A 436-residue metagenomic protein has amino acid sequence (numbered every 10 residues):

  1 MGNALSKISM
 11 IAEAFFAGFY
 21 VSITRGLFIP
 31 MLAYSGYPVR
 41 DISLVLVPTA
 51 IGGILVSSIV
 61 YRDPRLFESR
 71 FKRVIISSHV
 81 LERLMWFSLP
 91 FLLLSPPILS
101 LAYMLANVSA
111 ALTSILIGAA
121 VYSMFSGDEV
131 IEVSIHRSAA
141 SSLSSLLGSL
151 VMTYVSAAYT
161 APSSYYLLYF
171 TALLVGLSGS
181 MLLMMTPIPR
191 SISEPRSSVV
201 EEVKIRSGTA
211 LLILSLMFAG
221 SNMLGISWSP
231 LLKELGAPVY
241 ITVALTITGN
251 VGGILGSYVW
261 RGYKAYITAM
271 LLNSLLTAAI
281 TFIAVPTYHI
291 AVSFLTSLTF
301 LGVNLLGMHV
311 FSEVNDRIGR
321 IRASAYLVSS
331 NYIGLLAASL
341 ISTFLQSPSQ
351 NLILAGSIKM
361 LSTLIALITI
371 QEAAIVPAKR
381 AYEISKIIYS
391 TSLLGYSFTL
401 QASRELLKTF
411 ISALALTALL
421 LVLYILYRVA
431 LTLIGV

Functional and structural regions predicted by a protein language model:
M1-K7, P187-L214, Y382-F410: Juxtamembrane intracellular "pre-TM" segments in multi-pass secondary transporters
M1-L55, K204-T246, R404-G435: Helix-loop boundary and gating motifs at the non-cytosolic
S9-I29, V45-Y61, I75-E82, A102-T160 (+5 more regions): Substrate-agnostic recognition of the 12-TM MFS/MFS-like secondary transporter fold
R65-V80, R261-N273: Cytoplasmic membrane-interface "Motif A"-like loop-to-helix N-cap segments of 12-TM Major Facilitator Superfamily
S77-S95, L271-P286: C-terminal ends and interior cores of transmembrane alpha-helices in multi-pass membrane transporters/permeases
Y154-L174, T343-L361, A402-L414, V429-V436: A membrane-interface helix-boundary motif in multi-pass transporters
L173-I192, T363-A373: C-terminal membrane-cytosol helix-exit motif in multi-pass small-molecule transporters
Y266-N304: C-terminal transmembrane helical hairpin of 12-TM major facilitator-type secondary transporters
